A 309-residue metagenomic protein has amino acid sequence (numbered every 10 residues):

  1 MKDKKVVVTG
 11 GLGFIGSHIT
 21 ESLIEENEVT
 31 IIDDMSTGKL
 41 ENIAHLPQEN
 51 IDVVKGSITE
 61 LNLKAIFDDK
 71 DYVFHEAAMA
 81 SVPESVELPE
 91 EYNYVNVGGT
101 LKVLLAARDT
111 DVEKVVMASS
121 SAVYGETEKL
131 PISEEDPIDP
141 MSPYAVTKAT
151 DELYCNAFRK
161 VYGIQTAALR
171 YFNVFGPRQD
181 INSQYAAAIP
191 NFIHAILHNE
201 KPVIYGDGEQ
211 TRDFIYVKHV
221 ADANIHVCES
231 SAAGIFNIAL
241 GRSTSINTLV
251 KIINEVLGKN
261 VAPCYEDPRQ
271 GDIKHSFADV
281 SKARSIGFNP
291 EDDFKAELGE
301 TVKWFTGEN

Functional and structural regions predicted by a protein language model:
M1-V174: N-terminal Rossmann-like NAD(P)+-binding domain of SDR-like oxidoreductases, especially those catalyzing
F14, Y124, F158, F172-F175 (+4 more regions): Conserved hydrophobic/aromatic "anchor" residues that stabilize well-ordered secondary structure elements
H18, L88, A106, T110 (+7 more regions): Generic structural signal for alpha-helix termini and adjacent loop/cap motifs
S85, E135, R170-D180, A188-I215 (+2 more regions): A conserved pocket-lining segment of Rossmann-fold NAD(P)-dependent short-chain dehydrogenase/reductase
P89, P140, I181-N182, S231: Active-site loop immediately N-terminal to the catalytic Tyr-X3-Lys motif of short-chain dehydrogenase/reductase
E126-E128, P177-Q179, K282: Short beta-loop-alpha junction of Rossmann-like oxidoreductase domains
T150, Y154, F158, A188 (+3 more regions): Hydrophobic alpha-helix immediately C-terminal to the catalytic Tyr-X-X-X-Lys motif of short-chain
L197-N309: C-terminal substrate-binding subdomain of Rossmann-fold SDR/epimerase-dehydratase oxidoreductases
